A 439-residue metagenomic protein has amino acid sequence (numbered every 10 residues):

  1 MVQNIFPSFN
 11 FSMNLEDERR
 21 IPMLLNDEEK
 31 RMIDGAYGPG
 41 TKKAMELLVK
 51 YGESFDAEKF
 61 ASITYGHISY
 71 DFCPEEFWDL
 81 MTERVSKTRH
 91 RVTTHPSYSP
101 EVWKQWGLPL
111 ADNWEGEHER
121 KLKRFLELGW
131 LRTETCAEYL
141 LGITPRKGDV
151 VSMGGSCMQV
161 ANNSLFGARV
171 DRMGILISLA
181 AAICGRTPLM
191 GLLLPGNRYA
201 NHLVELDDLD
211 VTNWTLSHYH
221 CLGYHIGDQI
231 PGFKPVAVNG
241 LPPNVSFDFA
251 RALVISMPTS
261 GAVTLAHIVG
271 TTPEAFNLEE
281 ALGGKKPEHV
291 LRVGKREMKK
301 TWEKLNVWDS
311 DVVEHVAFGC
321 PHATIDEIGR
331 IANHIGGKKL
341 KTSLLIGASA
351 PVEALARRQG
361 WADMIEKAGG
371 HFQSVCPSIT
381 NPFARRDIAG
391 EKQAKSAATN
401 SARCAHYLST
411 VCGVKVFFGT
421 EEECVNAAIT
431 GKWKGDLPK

Functional and structural regions predicted by a protein language model:
V2-K439: Non-transmembrane, aqueous-exposed alpha-helical and coiled segments at domain scale
